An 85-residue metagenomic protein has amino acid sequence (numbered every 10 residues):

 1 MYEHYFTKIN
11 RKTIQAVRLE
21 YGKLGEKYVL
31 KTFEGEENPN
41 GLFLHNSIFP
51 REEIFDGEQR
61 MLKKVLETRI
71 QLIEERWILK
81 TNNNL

Functional and structural regions predicted by a protein language model:
M1, N82-L85: Short intrinsically disordered terminal tails
M1-E36: Short N-terminal "domain-start" leader segments that mark the transition from disordered tails or signal peptides into
Y5-K8, P39-L42, D56-E58: Intrinsically disordered, low-complexity segments enriched in polar/charged residues with Gly/Pro, especially when
K31, L44, T81: DNA-binding interface regions
E34-I48: Acidic Ser/Thr/Pro-rich low-complexity disordered segments that often serve as glycosylated linkers/stalks around
H45-K63: A short, exposed loop/beta-hairpin motif centered on an aromatic-Gly-Thr core
Q59-T81: Short, compact, well-ordered microdomains
